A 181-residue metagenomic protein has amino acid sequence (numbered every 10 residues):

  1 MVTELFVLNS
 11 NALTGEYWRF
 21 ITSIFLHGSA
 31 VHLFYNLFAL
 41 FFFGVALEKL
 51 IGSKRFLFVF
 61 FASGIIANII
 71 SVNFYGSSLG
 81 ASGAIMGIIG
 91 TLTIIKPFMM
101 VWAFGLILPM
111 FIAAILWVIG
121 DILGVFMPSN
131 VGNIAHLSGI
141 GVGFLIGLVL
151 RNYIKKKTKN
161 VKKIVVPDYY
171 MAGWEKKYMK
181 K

Functional and structural regions predicted by a protein language model:
M1-K181: A detector for small-residue-rich transmembrane helices and their helix-helix packing motifs
